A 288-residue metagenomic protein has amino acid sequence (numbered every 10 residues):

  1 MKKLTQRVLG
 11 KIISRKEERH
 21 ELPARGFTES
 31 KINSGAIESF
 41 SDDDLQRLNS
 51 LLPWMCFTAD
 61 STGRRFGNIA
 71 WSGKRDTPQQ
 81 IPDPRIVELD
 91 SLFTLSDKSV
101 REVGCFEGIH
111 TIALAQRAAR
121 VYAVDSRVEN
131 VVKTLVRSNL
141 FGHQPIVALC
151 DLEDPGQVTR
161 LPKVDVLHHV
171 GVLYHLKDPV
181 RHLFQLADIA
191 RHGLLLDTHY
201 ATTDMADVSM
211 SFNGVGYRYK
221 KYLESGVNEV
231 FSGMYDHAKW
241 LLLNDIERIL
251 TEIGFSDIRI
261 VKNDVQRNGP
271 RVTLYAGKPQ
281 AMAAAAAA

Functional and structural regions predicted by a protein language model:
T77-S96: Conserved alpha-helix/loop element of class I SAM-dependent methyltransferases that forms part of the SAM/SAH-binding
E107-A118: Conserved SAM-binding loop of SAM-dependent methyltransferases across substrates and taxa, primarily the Class I
R120-D125: Conserved SAM-binding motif I beta-strand of class I
G142-D154: Conserved SAM-binding strand-loop segment of SAM-dependent methyltransferases
H168: A conserved beta-strand element that flanks and buttresses the S-adenosyl-L-methionine
V180-G193: A short glycine-rich, Lys/Arg-flanked "PGG" loop and its adjoining helix->strand segment in the class I
L196-E224: Conserved class I S-adenosyl-L-methionine
D236-G254: Short alpha-helix
